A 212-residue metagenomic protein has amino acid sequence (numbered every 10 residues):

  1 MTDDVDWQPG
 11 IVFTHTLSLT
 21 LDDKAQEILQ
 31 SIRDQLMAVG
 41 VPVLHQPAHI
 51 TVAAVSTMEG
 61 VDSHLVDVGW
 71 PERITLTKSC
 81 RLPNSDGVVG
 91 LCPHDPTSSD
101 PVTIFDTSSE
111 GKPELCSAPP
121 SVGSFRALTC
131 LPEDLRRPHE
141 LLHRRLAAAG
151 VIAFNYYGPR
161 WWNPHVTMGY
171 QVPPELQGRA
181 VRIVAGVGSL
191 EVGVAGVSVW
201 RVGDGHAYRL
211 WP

Functional and structural regions predicted by a protein language model:
T2-D106, L115-P212: Histidine-dependent nucleotide/RNA phosphoesterase domain, centered on the 2H-phosphoesterase fold with its duplicated
